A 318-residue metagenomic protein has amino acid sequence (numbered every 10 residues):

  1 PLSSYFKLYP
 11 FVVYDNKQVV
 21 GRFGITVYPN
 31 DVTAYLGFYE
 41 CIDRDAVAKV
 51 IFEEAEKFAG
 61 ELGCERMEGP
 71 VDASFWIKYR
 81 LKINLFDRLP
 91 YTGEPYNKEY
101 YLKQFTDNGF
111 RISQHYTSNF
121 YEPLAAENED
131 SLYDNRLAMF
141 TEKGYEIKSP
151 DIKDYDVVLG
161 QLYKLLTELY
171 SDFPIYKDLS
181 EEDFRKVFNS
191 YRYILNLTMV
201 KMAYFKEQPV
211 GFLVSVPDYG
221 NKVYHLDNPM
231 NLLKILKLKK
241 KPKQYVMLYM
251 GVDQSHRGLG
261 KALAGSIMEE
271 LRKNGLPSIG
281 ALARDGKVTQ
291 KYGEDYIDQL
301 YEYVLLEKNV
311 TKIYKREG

Functional and structural regions predicted by a protein language model:
P1-D31, S149-M250: A conserved beta-strand-loop-helix scaffold within acyl/acetyltransferase catalytic domains
P1-F23, Y28-Y35, C41-I42, A46 (+5 more regions): Catalytic cores of nucleotide-enabled group-transfer and carboxylate-activating enzymes in metabolic and assembly-line
P10, R22, T33, C64-P70 (+7 more regions): Beta-sheet entry/capping signal
D15, V27-P29, E40-D43, V71-A73 (+7 more regions): Short, flexible loop/turn elements at secondary-structure junctions
D31-G109, P229-D295: Acyl-donor binding region in acyl/amide transferases
F75-I77, K186, P209-G211, D218-Y224 (+3 more regions): Flexible loop/turn segments at secondary-structure boundaries
P95-F173: Acyltransferase donor/substrate-recognition loop-hinge adjacent to the catalytic core
F120-R136, L300-G318: C-terminal "cap" of GNAT-fold acetyltransferases
